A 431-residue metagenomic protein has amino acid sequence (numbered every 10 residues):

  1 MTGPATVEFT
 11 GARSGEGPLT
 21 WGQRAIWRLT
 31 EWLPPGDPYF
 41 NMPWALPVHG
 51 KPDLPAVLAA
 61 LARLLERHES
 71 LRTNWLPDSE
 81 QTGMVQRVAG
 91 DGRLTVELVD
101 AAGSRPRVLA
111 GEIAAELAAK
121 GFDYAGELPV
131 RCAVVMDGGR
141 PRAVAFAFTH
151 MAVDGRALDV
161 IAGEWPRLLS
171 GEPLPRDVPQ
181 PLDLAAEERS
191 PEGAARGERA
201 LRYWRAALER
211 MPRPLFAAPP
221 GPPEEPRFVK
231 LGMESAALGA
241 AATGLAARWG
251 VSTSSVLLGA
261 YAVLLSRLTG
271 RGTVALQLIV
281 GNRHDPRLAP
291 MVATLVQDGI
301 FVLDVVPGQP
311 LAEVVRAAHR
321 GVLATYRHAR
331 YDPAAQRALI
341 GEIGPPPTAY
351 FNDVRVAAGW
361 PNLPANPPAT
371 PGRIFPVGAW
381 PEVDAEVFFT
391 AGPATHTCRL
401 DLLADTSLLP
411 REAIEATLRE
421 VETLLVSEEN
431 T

Functional and structural regions predicted by a protein language model:
M1-L33, A59-R105, L128, Q180-R227: Short amphipathic alpha-helices and their capping loops
M1-R24, A358-L363, R411-T431: Flexible, non-catalytic linker and terminal segments flanking ANL/adenylate-forming cores
G3-S14, H49-E66, G83-G126, A240-T243 (+2 more regions): A short, small/polar-residue-rich loop/turn motif at beta-strand boundaries within alpha/beta enzyme cores
G15, P34-N41, E69-S70, G126 (+5 more regions): His-Asp-centered acyl/peptidyl-transfer active-site segments
P18, H49-R72, F146-G163, L231-G270 (+4 more regions): Acyl activation and transfer enzymes in specialized metabolism, enriched for ANL adenylate-forming modules
G22, V99, V130-D183, A413-S427: Active-site-proximal acidic secondary-structure segment that organizes catalysis
H68, R72, A162-G163, G272-I279 (+2 more regions): Extended, hydrophobic beta-loop-alpha segments that form or line the acyl/peptidyl-thioester binding and transfer paths
